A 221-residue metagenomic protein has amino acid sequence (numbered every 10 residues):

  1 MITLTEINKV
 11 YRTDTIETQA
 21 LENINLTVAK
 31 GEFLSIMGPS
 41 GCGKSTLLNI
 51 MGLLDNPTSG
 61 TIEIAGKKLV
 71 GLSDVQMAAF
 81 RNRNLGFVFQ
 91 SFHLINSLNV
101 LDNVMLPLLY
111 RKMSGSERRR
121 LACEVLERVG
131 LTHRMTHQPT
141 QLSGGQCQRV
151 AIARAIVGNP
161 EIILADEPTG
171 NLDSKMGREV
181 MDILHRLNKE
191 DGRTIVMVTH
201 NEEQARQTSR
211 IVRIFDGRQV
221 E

Functional and structural regions predicted by a protein language model:
M1-F215: ABC family nucleotide-binding domain
D216-E221: Conserved switch/coupling elements of ABC/ABC-like ATPase nucleotide-binding domains
